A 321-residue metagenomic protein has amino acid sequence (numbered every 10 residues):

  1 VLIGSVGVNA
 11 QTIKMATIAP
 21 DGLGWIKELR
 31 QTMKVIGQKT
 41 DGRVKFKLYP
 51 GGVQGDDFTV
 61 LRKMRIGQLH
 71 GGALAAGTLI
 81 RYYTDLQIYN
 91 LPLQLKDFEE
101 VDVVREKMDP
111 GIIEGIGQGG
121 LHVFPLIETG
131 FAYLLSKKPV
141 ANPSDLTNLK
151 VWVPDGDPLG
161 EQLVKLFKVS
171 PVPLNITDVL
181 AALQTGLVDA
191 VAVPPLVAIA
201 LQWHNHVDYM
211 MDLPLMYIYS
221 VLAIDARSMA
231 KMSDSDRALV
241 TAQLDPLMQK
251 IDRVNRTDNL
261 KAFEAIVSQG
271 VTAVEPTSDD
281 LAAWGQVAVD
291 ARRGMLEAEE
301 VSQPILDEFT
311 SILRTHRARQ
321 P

Functional and structural regions predicted by a protein language model:
I3-S5: N-terminal signal peptide c-region/cleavage motif recognized by signal peptidases
A10-E100, I116-P321: N-terminal secretory/targeting leader peptides
D102-I116: Signature of the catalytic double-stranded beta-helix
